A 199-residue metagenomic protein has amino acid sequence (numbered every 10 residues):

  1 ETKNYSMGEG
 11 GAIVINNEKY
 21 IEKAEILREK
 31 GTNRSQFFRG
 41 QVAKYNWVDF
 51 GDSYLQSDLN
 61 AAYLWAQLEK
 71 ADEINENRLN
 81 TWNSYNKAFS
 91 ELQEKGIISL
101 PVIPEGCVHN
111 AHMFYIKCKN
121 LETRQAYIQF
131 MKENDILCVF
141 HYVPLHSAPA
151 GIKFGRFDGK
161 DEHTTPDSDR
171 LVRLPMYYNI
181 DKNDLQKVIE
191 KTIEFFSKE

Functional and structural regions predicted by a protein language model:
G8-I13: Glycine-rich phosphate-binding loop of ATP-grasp-fold ATP-dependent ligases
N16-E199: PLP-dependent aminotransferase class I/II
